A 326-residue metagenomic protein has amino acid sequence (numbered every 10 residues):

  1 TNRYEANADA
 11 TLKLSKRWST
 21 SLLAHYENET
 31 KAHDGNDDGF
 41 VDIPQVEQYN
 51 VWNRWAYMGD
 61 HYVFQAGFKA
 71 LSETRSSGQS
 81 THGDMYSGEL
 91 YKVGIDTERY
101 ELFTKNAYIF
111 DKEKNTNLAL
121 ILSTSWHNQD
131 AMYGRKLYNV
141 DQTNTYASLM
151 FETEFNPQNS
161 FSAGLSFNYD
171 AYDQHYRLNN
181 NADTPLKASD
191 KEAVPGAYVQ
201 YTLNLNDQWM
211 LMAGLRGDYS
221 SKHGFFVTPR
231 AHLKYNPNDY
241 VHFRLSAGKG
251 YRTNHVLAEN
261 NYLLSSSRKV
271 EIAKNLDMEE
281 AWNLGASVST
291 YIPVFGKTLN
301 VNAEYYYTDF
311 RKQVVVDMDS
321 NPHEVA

Functional and structural regions predicted by a protein language model:
T1-N2, K13, F40-E47, L90-E98 (+6 more regions): Replace "Gram-negative outer membrane beta-barrel proteins" with "bacterial and organellar outer membrane beta-barrel
T1-N2, Y26-T30, Y57-H61, A70-T74 (+8 more regions): Transmembrane beta-strands of outer-membrane beta-barrel pores
N2, N28-W52, M58-L118, T124-Q142: Flexible loop and strand-edge segments within Gram-negative outer membrane beta-barrel domains
N2-A8, E47-N53, E98-T104, T143-L149 (+6 more regions): Hydrophobic, lipid-facing positions within transmembrane beta-strands of outer-membrane proteins
L12, W55-Y62, Y108-F110, T143 (+8 more regions): Residue-level signature of outer-membrane beta-barrel architecture
R17-T20, T30, H61-F64, D111-L118 (+5 more regions): Repeated loop/turn-to-beta-strand initiation elements of outer-membrane beta-barrel proteins
S87-K112, L118, T124-M212, D319: Outer-membrane beta-barrel transmembrane domain signature of Gram-negative proteins, especially the mid-to-C-terminal
N117-A131, N236, H242-R244, N275-A326: Membrane-embedded beta-barrel scaffold of Gram-negative outer-membrane proteins
